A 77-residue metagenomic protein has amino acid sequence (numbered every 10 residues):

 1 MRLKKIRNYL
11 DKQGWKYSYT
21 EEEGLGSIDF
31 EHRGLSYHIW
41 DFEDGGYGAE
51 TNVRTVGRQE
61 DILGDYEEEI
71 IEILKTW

Functional and structural regions predicted by a protein language model:
M1-H32, E50-E68, E72-W77: Negatively charged, low-complexity tracts enriched in Asp/Glu with abundant Ser/Thr
S36-V53: Short, conserved beta-strand/beta-arch hydrophobic-aromatic motifs that form part of recognition grooves or interface
